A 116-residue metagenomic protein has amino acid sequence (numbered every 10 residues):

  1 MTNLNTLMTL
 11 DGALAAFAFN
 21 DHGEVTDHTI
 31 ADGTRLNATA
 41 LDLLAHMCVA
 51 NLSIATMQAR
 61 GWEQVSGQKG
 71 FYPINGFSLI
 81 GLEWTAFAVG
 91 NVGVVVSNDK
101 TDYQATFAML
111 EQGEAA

Functional and structural regions predicted by a protein language model:
M1-A116: Non-catalytic interaction/Regulatory regions outside core domains
